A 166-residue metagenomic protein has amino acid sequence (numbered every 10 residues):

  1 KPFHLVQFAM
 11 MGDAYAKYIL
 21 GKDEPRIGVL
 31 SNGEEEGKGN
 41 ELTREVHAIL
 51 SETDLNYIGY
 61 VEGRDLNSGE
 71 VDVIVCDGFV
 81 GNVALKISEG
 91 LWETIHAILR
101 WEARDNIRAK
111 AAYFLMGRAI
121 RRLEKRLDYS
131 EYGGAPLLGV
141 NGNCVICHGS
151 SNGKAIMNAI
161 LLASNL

Functional and structural regions predicted by a protein language model:
K1, G28, L42-E45, D105-N106 (+1 more regions): A generic short-segment signal for beta-strand/edge and adjacent turn/coil regions
P2-G63: Glycine-rich phosphate/diphosphate-binding loop of Rossmann-like nucleotide-binding domains
D13-Y15, I58-E70, F79, Y129-Y132: Glycine-rich, charged/polar anion/phosphate-binding loops that engage phosphate groups from diverse ligands
I19-E24, A48-E52, D65-S68, R126-S130 (+1 more regions): Solvent-exposed alpha-helices and their adjacent loops that cap or buttress functional pockets in soluble metabolic
E70-I74, G78-L166: Glycine-rich phosphate/nucleotide-binding loop
